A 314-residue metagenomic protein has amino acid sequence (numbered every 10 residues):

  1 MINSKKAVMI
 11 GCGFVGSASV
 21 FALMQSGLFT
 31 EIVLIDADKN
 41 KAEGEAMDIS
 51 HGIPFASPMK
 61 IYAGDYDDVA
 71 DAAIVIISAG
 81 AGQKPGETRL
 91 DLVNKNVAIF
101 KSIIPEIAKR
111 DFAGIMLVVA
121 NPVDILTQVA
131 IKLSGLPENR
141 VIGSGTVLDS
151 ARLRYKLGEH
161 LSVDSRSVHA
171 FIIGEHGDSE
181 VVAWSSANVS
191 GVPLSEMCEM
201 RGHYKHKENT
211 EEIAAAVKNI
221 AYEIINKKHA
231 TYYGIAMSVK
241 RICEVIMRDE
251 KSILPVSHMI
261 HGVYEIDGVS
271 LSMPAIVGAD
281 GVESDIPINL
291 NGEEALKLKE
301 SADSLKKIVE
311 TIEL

Functional and structural regions predicted by a protein language model:
K6-V8, L117: Conserved beta-strand elements of the Class I
C12-G13: Glycine-rich Rossmann-fold phosphate-binding loop(s) that bind the pyrophosphate of adenine dinucleotide cofactors
G16-S17: N-terminal Rossmann-fold NAD(P) dinucleotide-binding loop
Q25-E31, G135-E138: Conserved S-adenosyl-L-methionine
E31, I35-A73, E87, K306-L314: Conserved N-terminal Rossmann-fold NAD(P) cofactor-binding segment
P54-I115: Rossmann-like NAD(P)-binding element
T88-R154: Rossmann-like NAD(P)(H) cofactor-binding subdomain of soluble oxidoreductases
S134-R140, S150-L314: C-terminal substrate-binding/catalytic lobe of Rossmann-fold NAD(P)-dependent dehydrogenases
